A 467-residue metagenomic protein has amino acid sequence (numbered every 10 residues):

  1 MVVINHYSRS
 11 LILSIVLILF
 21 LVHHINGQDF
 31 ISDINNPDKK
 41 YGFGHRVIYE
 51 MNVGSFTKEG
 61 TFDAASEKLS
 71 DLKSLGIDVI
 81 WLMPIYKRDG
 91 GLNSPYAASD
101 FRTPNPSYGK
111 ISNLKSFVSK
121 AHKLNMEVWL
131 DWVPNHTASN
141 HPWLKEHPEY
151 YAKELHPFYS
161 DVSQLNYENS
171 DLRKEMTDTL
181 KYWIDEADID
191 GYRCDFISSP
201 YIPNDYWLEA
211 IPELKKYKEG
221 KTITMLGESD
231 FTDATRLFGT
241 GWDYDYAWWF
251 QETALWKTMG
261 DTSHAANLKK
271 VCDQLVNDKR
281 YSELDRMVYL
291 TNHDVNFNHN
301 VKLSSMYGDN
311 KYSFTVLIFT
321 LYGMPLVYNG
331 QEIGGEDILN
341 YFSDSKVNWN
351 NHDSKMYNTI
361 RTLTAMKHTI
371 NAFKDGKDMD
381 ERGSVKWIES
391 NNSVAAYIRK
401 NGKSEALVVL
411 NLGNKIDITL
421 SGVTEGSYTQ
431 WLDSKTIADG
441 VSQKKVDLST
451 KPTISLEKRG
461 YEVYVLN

Functional and structural regions predicted by a protein language model:
V2-I12: Bacterial N-terminal signal peptides that target proteins for export
S14-V22: Bacterial N-terminal signal peptides
G27-N52, T57-W81, K87, K115 (+4 more regions): Carbohydrate-interacting/catalytic domains
D29-I31, H122, T179, D185 (+8 more regions): Active-site-proximal helices and loops of the catalytic beta/alpha 8
D29-V79, P84-D188, I202, E209-T224 (+1 more regions): Substrate-binding/active-site clefts of carbohydrate-active enzymes
I85, V133, L180, D188 (+4 more regions): Short, well-ordered beta-to-alpha junction loops that form the rim of enzyme active sites and present histidine/acidic
W129-L130, R193, L226, L290 (+2 more regions): Generic enzyme active-site microenvironment
Y281-S305: Active-site clefts of carbohydrate-active enzymes
